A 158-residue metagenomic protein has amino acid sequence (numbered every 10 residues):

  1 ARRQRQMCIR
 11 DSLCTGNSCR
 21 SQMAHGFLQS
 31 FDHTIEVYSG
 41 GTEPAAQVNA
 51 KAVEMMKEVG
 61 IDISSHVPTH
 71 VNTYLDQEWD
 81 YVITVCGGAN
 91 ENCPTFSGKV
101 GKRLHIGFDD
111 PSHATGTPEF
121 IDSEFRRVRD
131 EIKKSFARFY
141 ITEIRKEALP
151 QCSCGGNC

Functional and structural regions predicted by a protein language model:
A1-I9: Single conserved hydrophobic/aromatic residue that forms the stacking wall/gate of nucleotide- or nucleobase-binding
Q4, D76-E78: Alpha-helix C-terminal capping/helix-to-coil transition sites in glycosyltransferase folds
R10-P44: Cysteine-nucleophile active-site neighborhood
G16-S18, G87-N90: Short glycine-rich anion-binding loops that position phosphate/pyrophosphate groups of nucleotides and phosphorylated
P44-D62: N-terminal beta-loop-helix "entrance" segment that forms/cooperates in small-molecule cofactor or anionic ligand
I61-T69, V85-G87: Short gly/ser/thr-rich secondary-structure transition/capping motifs
N92-C158: Phosphate-binding/catalytic loops
